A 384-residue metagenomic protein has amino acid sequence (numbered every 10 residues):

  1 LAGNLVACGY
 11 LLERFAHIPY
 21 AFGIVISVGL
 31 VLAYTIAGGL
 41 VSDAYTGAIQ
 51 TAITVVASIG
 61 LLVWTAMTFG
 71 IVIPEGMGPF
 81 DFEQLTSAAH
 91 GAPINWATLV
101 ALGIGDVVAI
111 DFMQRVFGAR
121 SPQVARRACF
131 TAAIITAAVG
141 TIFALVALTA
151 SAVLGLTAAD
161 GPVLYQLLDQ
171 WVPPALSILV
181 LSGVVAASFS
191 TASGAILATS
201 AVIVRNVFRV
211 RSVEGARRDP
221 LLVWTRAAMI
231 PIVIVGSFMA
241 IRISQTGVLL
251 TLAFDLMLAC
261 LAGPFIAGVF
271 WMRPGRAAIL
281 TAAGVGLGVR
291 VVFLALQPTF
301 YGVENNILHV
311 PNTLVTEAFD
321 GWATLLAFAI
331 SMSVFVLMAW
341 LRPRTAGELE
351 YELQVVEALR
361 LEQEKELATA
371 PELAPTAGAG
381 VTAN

Functional and structural regions predicted by a protein language model:
L1-N384: Membrane-embedded helix-loop-helix hairpins and adjacent transmembrane boundary segments in multi-pass transporters
